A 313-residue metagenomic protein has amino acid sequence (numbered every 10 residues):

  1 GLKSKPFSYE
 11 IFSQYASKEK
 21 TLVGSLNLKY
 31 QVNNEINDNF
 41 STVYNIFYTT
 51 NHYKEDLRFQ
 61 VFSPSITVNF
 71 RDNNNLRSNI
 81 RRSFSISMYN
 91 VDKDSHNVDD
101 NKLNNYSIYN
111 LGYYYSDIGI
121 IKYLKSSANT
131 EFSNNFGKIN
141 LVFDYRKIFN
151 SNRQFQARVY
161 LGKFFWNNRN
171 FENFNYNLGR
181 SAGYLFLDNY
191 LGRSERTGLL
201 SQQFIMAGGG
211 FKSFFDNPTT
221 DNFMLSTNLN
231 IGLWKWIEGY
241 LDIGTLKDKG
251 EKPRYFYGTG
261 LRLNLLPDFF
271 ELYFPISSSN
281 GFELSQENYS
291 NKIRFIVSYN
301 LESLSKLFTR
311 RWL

Functional and structural regions predicted by a protein language model:
L2-M88: Outer-membrane beta-barrel channel domains
K3-Y9, L22, I36-Y44, N74-F84 (+6 more regions): Outer-envelope beta-barrel architecture signal
S13-E19, Y30-V32, I46-K54, F70-D72 (+9 more regions): Transmembrane beta-strands of outer-membrane beta-barrel pores
A16-E19, N51, F59-S63, S181 (+5 more regions): Long, low-hydrophobicity, solvent-exposed regions enriched in small/turn-prone and acidic residues
K20-G24, N37-N39, N51-L57, R77 (+6 more regions): Outer-membrane beta-barrel proteins
K20-G24, R58-I66, N101-Y109, N135-I139 (+6 more regions): Residues that define the transmembrane beta-barrel architecture of outer-membrane proteins
V43, K54-D56, S65-N69, S83 (+2 more regions): C-terminal outer-membrane beta-barrel translocator/porin domains of Gram-negative envelope proteins and their
L263-F269, Y289-L313: Outer-membrane beta-barrel "beta-signal"
